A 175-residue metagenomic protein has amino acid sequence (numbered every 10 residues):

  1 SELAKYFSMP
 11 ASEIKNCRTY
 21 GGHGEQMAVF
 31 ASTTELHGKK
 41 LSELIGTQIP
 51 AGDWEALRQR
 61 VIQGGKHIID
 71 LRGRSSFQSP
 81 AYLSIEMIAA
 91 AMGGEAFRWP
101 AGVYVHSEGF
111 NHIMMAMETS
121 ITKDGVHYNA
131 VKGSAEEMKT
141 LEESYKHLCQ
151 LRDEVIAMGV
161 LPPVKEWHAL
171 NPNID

Functional and structural regions predicted by a protein language model:
S1: Short, flexible loop segments at boundaries between secondary-structure elements
A4-D175: Long, compositionally biased stretches enriched for glycine and/or charged residues
